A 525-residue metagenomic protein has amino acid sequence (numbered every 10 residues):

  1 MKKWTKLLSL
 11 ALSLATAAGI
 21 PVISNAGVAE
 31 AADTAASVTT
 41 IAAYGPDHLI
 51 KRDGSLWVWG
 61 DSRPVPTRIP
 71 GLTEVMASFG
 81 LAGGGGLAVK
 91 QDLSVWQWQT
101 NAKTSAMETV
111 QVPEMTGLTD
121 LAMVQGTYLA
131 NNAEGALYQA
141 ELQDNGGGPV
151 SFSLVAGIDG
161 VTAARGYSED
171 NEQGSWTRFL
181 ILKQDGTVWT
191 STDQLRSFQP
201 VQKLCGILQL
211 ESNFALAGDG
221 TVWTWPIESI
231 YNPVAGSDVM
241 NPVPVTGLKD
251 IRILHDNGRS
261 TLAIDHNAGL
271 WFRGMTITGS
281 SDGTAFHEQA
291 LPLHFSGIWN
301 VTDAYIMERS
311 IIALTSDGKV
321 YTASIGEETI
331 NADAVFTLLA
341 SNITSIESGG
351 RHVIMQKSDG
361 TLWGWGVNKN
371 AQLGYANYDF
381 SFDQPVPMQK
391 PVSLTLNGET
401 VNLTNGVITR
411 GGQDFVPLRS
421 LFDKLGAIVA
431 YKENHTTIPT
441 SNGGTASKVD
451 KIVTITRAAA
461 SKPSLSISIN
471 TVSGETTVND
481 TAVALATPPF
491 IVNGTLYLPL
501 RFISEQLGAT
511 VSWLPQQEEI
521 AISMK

Functional and structural regions predicted by a protein language model:
T5-S9, S13-A29, Q384-K525: Primary recognition of N-terminal secretory signal peptides and signal-anchoring hydrophobic helices
G27-V75, G80-L81, G86-A88, Q97 (+3 more regions): An edge-strand/N-cap motif at the start of beta-rich repeat modules
T39, G45-P46, G54, G83-G84 (+13 more regions): Short coil/turn segments that connect the beta-strands within blades of beta-propeller domains
G45, W57-G71, W96-E114, Y138-G157 (+5 more regions): Short glycine/serine- and acidic-residue-enriched loop/turn motifs that recur at repeat junctions
P46-L49, V58, G85-A88, Q97 (+12 more regions): Conserved core positions of repeat-based scaffolds
R52, D61, Q91, T100 (+16 more regions): Short loop/turn segments immediately following the C-termini of beta-strands
E74-G83, L118-G126, G160-D170, L204-S212 (+3 more regions): Repeated scaffold domains used in trafficking and secretory/extracellular systems, primarily beta-propellers
A304-A371: Ankyrin-repeat and related helical/solenoid repeat scaffolds used for protein-protein interactions
